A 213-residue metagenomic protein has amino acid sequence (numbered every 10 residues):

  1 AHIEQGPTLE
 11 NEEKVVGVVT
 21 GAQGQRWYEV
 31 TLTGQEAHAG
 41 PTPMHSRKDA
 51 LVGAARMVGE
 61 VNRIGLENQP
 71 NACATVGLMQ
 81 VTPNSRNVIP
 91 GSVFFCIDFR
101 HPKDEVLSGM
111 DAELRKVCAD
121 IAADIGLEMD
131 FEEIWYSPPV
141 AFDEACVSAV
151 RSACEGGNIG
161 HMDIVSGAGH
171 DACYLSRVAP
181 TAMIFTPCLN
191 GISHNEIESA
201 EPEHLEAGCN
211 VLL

Functional and structural regions predicted by a protein language model:
A1-A37: Fold-level recognition of mixed alpha/beta catalytic cores in primary-metabolism enzymes, strongest
P7-T8, A39, P83-S85, E105 (+2 more regions): Short, small-residue-enriched loops and turns at beta-alpha junctions that line or gate enzyme active sites
T20-A22, H38, T42-N68, D111-K116 (+1 more regions): His/Asp/Glu-rich mid-to-C-terminal helical/loop segments that flank catalytic regions of hydrolases
Q23-T33, T82-F95, E113-M129, A141-C146: A glycine-rich, aromatic-flanked flexible loop/lid motif
P70-N87: A structural supersecondary motif
V93-H101, F131-I134: Short, hydrophobic beta-strand segments
D104-M110: Short, conserved charged micro-motifs
E132-L213: An extended, acidic, His-containing surface patch that forms the Zn2+-binding/catalytic region of metallohydrolases
